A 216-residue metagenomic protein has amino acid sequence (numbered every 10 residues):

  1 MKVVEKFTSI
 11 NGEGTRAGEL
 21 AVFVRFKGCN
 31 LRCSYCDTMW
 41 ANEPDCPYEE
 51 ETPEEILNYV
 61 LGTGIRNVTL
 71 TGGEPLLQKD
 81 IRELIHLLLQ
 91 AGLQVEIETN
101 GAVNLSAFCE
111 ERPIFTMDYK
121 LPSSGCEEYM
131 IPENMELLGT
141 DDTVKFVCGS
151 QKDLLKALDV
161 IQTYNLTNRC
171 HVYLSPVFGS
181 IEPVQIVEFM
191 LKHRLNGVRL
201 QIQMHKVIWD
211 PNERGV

Functional and structural regions predicted by a protein language model:
M1, L20-A21, Y35-P113: Conserved Radical SAM active-site core
M1-P47, G62, K206, D210-V216: N-terminal [4Fe-4S]-dependent radical SAM core
K2-G12, G62, S150-V216: Auxiliary Fe-S-binding modules of radical SAM enzymes
V24, C33, E74, I97 (+3 more regions): Conserved, mostly hydrophobic/aromatic
Y35, N67, I114, T143 (+2 more regions): Residues at the N-termini of beta-strands
L57, F108-S124, F189-L200, R214: Structural recognition of alpha->loop->beta junctions
G73-P75, N100-A102, K120-P122, V147-G149 (+2 more regions): Active-site beta-loop-alpha junctions enriched in small/polar residues
D80-Q162, T167-C170: Radical SAM/AdoMet-radical enzyme domain recognition
